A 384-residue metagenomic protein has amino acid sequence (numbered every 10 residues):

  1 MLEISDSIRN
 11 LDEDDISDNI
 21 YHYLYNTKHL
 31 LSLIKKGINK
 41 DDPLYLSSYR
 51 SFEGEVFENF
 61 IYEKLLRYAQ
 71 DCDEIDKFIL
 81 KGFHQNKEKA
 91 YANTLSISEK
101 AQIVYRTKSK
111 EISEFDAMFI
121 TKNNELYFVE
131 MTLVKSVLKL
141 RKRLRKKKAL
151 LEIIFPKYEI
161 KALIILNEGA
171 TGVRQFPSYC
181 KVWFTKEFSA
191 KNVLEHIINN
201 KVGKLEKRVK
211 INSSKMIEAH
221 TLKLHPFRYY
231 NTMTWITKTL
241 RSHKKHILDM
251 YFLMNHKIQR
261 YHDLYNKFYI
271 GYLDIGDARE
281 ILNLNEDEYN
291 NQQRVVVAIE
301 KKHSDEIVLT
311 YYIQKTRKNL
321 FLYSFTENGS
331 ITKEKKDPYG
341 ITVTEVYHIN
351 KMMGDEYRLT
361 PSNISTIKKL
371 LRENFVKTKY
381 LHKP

Functional and structural regions predicted by a protein language model:
M1-E286, N290-Q292, V297-P384: Intrinsically disordered, low-complexity Ser/Thr/Pro/Gly-rich regulatory segments
